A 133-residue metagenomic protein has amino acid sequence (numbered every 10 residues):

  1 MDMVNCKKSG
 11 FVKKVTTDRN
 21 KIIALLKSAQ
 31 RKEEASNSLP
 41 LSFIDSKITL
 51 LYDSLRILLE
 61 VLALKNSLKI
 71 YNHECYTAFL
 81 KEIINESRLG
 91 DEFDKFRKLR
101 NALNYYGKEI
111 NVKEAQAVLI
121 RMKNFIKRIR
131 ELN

Functional and structural regions predicted by a protein language model:
M1-N133: Terminal alpha-helical segments
